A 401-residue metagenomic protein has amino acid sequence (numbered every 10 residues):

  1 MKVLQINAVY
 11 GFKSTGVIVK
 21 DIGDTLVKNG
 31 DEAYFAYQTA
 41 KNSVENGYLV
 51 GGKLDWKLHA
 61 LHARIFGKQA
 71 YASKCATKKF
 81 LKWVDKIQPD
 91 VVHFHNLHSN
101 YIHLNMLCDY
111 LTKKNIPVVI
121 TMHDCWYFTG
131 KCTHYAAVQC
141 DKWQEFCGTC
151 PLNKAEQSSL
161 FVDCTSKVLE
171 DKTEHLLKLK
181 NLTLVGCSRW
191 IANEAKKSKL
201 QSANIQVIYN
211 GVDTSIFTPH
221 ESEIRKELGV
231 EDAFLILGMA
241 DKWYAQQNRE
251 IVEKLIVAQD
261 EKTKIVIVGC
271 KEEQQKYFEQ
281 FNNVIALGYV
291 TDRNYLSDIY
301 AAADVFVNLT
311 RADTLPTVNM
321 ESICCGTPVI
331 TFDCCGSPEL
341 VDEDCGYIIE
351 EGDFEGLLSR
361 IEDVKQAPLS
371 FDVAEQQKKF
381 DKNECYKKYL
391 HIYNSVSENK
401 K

Functional and structural regions predicted by a protein language model:
V185, G229-Q247: Conserved donor-binding/catalytic core segment of Leloir-type glycosyltransferases
N193-K197, V212-E227, K276-Y277, E398: Acidic anion/phosphate-binding donor-loop and adjacent secondary structure in glycosyltransferase catalytic cores
Q274-N294: Nucleotide-activated donor-binding/catalytic signature segment of Leloir-type glycosyltransferases, i.e., the conserved
D298-A303: Short alpha-helical donor nucleotide-sugar binding micro-motif in glycosyltransferases
R311: Aromatic "clamp/platform" in nucleotide-sugar-dependent glycosyltransferases that forms part of the donor/acceptor
P328-T331: Short hydrophobic beta-strand element within catalytic cores of glycosyltransferases and related nucleotide-activated
E343, Y347-F354, E362-A367: Conserved acidic donor-binding segment of nucleotide-sugar-dependent glycosyltransferases
P368-K401: A charged, aromatic-enriched C-terminal amphipathic alpha-helix characteristic of glycosyltransferases across folds
